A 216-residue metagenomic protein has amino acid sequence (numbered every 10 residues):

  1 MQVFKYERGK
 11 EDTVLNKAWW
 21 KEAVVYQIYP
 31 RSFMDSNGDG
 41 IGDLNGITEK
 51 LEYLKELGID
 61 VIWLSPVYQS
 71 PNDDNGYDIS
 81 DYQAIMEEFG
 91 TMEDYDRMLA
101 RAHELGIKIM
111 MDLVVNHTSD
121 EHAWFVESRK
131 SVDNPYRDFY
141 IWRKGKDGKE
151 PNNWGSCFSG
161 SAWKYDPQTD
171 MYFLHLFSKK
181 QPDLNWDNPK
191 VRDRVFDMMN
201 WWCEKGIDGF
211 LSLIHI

Functional and structural regions predicted by a protein language model:
V3-F196, N200, E204: Acidic/aromatic-lined carbohydrate-recognition and catalytic surfaces of CAZymes acting on diverse glycans
I62, F210-S212: Hydrophobic residues within beta-strands of alpha/beta enzymes
I207: Glycan-recognition and catalytic cores of secretory/periplasmic carbohydrate-active enzymes
I214-I216: Conserved small/polar residues in nucleotide/adenosyl-binding loops
